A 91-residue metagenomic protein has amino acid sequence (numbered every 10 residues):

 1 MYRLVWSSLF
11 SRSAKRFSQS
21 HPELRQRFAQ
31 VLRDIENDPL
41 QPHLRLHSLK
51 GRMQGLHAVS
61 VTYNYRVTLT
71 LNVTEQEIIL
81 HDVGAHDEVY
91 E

Functional and structural regions predicted by a protein language model:
Y2-R3, G51: Short, charged low-complexity linear motifs
R3, R12-R25, V61-E91: Enriched for short, Lys/Arg-rich terminal
V5, R25-R33: PIN-domain endoribonuclease scaffold, especially VapC-family toxins
L9, Q54, E88: Residue-level recognition of oxygen-bearing side chains
Q30, G51-Q54, L69-N72: Short alpha-helical linear motifs
D34-V59: A short, surface-exposed loop/turn module that caps and links secondary-structure elements
